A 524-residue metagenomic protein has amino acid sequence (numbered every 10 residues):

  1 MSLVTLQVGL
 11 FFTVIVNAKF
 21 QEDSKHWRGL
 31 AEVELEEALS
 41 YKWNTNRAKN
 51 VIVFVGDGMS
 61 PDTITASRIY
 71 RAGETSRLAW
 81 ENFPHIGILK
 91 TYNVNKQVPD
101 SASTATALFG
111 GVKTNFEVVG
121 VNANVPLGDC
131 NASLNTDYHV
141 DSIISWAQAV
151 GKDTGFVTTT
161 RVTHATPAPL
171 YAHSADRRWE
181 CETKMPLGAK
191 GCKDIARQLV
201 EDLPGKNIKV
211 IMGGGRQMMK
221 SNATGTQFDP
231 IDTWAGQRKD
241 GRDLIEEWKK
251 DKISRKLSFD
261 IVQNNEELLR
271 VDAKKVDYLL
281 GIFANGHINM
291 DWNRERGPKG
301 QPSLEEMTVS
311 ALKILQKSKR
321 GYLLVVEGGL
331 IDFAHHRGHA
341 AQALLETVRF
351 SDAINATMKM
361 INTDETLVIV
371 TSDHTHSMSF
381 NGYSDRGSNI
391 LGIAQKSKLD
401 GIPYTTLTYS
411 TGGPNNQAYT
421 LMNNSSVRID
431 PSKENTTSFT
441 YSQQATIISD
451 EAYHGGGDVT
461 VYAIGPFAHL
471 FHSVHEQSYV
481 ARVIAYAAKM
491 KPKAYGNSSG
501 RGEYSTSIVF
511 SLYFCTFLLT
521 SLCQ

Functional and structural regions predicted by a protein language model:
M1-A18, I508-L522: Cleavable N-terminal signal peptides of Sec/SRP-targeted secreted and luminal proteins
F20-V33, N44-K49, M59-T65, I69-G110 (+2 more regions): A post-motif C-terminal structural segment
R47-A72, N135-G151: Active-site-adjacent structural elements in enzyme catalytic domains
V53-F54, F156, V370: Structural beta-sheet core signal
G120-D137: His/Cys-centered metal/cofactor-coordination and adjacent catalytic loops
H139-S145, A149-P169, P492-Y495: Glycine-rich phosphate/pyrophosphate-binding loops and their adjacent beta-strand/loop elements at enzyme active sites
P492-S511: C-terminal GPI-anchoring signal of eukaryotic secretory precursors
